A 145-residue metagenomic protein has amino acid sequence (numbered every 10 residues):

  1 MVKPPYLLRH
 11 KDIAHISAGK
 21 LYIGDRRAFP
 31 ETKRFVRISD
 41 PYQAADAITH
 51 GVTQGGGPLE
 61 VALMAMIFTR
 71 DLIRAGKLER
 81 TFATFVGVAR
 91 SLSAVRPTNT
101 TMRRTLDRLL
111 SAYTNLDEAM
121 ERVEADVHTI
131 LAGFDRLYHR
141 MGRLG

Functional and structural regions predicted by a protein language model:
K3-M120: Long amphipathic alpha-helical segments
M102-G145: Small/polar-residue-rich loop-to-helix segments that shape phosphate-bearing ligand pockets
